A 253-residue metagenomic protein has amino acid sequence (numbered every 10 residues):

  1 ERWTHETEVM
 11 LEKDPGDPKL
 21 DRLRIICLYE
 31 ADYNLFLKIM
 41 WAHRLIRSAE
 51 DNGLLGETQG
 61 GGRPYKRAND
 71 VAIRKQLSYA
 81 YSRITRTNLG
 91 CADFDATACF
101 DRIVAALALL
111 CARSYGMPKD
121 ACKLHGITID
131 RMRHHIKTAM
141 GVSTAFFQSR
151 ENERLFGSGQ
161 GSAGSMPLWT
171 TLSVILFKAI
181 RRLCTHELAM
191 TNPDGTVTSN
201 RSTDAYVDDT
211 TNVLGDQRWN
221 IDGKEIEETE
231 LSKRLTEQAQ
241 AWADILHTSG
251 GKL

Functional and structural regions predicted by a protein language model:
E1-I175: Conserved pre-catalytic core of RNA-dependent polymerases
H5-E8, R24, G60, L89-F100 (+4 more regions): Catalytic palm active-site di-aspartate
A42-S48, V71-R83, D222-K252: Inter-domain linker/hinge segments that demarcate the starts of reverse transcriptase and RNase H-type modules
Y65-A68, M166, T170, T198 (+1 more regions): Flexible, glycine- and charge-enriched loops at secondary-structure boundaries
R102-M117, R218-T236: A short alpha/beta connector and helix-capping loop motif
Y115-M117, C184, G250: A broad structural signal for alpha-helix termini and local helix breaks/kinks
L176-A179, V213: Extended low-polarity, hydrophobic cluster-rich segments
A179-H186: Short amphipathic alpha-helix segments
